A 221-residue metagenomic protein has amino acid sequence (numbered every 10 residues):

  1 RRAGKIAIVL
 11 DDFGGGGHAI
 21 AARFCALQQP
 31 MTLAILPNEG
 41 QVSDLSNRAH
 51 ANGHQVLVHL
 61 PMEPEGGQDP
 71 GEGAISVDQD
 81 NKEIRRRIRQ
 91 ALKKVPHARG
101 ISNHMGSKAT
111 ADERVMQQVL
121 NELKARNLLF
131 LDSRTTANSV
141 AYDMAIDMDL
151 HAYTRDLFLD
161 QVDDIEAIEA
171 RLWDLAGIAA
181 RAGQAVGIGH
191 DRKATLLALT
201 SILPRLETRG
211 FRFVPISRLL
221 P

Functional and structural regions predicted by a protein language model:
R2-E72: Active-site beta->alpha N-cap acidic-glycine motif
K5-A7, P30-A34, Q55-L57, A98-S102 (+3 more regions): Structural preference for beta-strand elements that scaffold enzyme active sites
K5-D12, E72-K82, Q161-A167: Active-site mouth loops of central-metabolism enzymes
I35-L36, L60-P61, G210-P221: A generic structural motif
N38-D44, V77-R86: Glycine-rich anion/phosphate-binding loops
P64-E65, V77-Q79, K108: Active-site-adjacent loops and short helices of periplasmic peptidoglycan-processing enzymes
N81-W173, H190-E207, F211, S217: Catalytic domains of cell-wall/extracellular-matrix polysaccharide-remodeling enzymes, centered on de-N-acetylation
W173-A176, G183: Structured catalytic-domain cores with a bias toward divalent-metal coordination
